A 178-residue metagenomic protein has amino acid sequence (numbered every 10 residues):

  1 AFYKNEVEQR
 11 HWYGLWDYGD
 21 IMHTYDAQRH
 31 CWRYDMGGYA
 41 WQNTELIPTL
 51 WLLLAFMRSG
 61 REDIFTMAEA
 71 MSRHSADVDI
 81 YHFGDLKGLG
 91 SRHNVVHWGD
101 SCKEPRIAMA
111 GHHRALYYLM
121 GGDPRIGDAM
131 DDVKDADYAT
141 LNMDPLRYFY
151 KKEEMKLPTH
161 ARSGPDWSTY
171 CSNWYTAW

Functional and structural regions predicted by a protein language model:
A1-W178: Catalytic cores of extracellular degradative/oxidative enzymes
